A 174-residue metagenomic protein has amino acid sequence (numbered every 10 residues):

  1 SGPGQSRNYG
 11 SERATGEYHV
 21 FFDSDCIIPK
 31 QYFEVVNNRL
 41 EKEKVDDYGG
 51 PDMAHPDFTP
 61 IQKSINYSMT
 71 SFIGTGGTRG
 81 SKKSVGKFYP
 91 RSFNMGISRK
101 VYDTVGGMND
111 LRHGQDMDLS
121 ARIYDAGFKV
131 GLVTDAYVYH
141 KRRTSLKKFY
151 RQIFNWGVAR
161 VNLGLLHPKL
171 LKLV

Functional and structural regions predicted by a protein language model:
S1-A14, V35, V85, S92-F93: Glycine-rich, basic loop-to-helix element that forms the pyrophosphate-binding segment of sugar-nucleotide handling
T15-G16, N94-V105: Conserved nucleotide-sugar donor-binding and metal-coordinating catalytic region shared by glycosyltransferases
H19: Short aromatic/hydrophobic "clamp" motif used to bind/position activated sugar donors
D23-I27: The conserved acidic donor/metal-binding loop of glycosyltransferases
K30-K63, A136-Y137, K141: Conserved donor NDP-sugar-binding/catalytic core segment of glycosyltransferases
G50-P56, I65-F88, D103, V161 (+1 more regions): Short, flexible, basic/aromatic active-site loop/helix in glycosyltransferases
K87-I97, M117: Short glycine- and hydrophobic/aromatic-rich loop-to-beta-strand nucleating segment in the catalytic cores
N109-L171: Catalytic donor/gating beta->alpha subdomain of glycosyltransferases that bind UDP-sugars
